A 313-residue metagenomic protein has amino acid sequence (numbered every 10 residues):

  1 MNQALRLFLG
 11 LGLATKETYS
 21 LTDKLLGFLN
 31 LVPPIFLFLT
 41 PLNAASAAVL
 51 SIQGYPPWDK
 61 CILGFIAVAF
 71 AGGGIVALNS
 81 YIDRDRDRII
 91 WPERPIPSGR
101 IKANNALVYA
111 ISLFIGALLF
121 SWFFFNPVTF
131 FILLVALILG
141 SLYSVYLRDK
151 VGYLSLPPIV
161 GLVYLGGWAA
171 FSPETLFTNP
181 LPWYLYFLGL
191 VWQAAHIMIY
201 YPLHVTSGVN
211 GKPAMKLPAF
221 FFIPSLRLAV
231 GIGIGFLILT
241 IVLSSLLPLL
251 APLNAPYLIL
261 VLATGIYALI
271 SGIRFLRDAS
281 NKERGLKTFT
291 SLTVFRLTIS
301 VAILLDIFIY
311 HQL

Functional and structural regions predicted by a protein language model:
M1-N30, Y310-L313: Transit-peptide-like, low-complexity N-terminal presequences and other terminal intrinsically disordered regions
L21, L29, I96-T175: Intramembrane alpha-helical segments
D23, A251-L313: Extended hydrophobic alpha-helices typical of membrane-associated regions
F38-I82, F114-W122, P127-S141, T178-A195: Membrane-embedded alpha-helical segments that form the functional core of polytopic membrane enzymes, especially those
L39-A47, L154-F171, F220, T288-A302: Small-residue-rich segments of transmembrane alpha-helices in multi-pass membrane proteins, especially helix faces
L50-L63, L156-M215, L226-L237: Functional transmembrane core segments of multi-pass inner-membrane proteins
V68-A117, G189-A251: Solvent-exposed interhelical
L165-F177, V242-L246, F295-L313: Hydrophobic alpha-helical transmembrane segments in multi-pass integral membrane proteins
